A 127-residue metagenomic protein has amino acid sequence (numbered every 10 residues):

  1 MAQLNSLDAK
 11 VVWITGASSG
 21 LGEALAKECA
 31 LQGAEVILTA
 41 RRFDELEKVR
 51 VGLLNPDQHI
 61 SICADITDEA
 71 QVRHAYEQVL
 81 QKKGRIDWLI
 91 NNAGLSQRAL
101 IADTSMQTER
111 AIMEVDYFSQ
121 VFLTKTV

Functional and structural regions predicted by a protein language model:
V11-I14, L89-I90: Conserved hydrophobic beta-strands of the Rossmann-like cofactor-binding core in SDR/related NAD(P)H-dependent
S18-S19: Conserved glycine-rich cofactor-binding loop
Q32-K48: Conserved glycine-rich Rossmann-like NAD(P)H-binding loop of the short-chain dehydrogenase/reductase
C63-A75, M106: The beta1-alpha1 cofactor-binding region of Rossmann-like NAD(H)/NADP(H)-dependent oxidoreductases
N92-Q97: Conserved NAD(P)H cofactor-binding loop of Rossmann-fold oxidoreductase domains
L100-I101, T108-A111: Substrate-binding pocket helix/loop in short-chain dehydrogenase/reductase
T124-K125: A short, exposed helix-loop element centered on a Lys and neighboring polar residues
